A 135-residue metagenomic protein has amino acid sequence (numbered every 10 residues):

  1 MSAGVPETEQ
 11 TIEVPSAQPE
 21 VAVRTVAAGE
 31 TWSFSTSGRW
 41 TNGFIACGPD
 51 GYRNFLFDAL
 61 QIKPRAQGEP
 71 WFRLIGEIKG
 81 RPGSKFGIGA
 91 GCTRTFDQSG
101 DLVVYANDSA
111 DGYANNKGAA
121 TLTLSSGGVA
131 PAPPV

Functional and structural regions predicted by a protein language model:
M1-V135: Gly-Asp-aromatic-enriched flexible segments
